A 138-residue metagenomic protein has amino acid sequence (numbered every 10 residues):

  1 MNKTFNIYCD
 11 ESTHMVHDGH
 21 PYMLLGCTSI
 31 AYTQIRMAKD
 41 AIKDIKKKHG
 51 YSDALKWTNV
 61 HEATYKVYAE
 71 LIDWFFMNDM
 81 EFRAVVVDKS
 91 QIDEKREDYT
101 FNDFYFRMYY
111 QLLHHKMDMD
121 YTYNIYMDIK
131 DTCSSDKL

Functional and structural regions predicted by a protein language model:
M1-L138: Phosphate-ester processing/binding pockets and catalytic centers
